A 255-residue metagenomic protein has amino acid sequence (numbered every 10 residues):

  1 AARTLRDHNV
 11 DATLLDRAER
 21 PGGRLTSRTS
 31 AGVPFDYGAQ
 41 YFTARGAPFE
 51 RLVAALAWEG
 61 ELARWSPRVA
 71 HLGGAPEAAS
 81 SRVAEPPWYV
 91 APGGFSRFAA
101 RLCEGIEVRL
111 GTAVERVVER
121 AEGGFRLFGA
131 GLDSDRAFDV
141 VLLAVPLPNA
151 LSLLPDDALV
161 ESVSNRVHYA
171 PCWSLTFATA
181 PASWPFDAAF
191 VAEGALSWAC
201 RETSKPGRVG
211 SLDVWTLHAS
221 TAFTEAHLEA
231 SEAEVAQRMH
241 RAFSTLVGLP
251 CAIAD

Functional and structural regions predicted by a protein language model:
R3-A31: Glycine-rich FAD pyrophosphate-binding loop
V10-T13, V141, I253-D255: Hydrophobic anchor at the start of a short beta-strand that flanks the dinucleotide cofactor-binding loop
D16, F42, L102, L142-A144 (+2 more regions): Generic structural signal for small/hydrophobic residues in well-ordered secondary structure, especially within
G22-G23, A31-G32, D133-D187, L249-C251: Central helical "cap/lid" subdomain
V33-F35, P48-L72, G111, E161 (+1 more regions): A short alpha-helix-loop-beta-strand transition element characteristic of N-terminal alpha/beta dinucleotide-binding
Y41-P48, S66, L72, P76-C103 (+1 more regions): Short beta-strand to alpha-helix junction loop
L110-R126: A conserved short coil-to-beta-strand element within the FAD-binding core of flavoproteins
T176-E229, A233-P250: Active-site substrate-recognition segment that forms the wall of the catalytic cavity or substrate channel
